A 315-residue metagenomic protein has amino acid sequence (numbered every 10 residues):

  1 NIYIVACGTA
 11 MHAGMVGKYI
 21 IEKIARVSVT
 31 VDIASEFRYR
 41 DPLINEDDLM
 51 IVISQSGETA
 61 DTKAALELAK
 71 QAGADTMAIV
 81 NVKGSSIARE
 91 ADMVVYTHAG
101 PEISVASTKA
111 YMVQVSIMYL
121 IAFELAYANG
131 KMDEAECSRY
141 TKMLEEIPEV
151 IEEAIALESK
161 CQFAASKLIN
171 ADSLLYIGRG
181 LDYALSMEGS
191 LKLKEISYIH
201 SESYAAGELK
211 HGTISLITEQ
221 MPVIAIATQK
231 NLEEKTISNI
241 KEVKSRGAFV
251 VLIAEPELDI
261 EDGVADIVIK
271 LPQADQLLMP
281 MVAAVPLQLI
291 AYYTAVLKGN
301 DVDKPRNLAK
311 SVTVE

Functional and structural regions predicted by a protein language model:
N1-E315: A SIS-like phosphosugar-recognition module
